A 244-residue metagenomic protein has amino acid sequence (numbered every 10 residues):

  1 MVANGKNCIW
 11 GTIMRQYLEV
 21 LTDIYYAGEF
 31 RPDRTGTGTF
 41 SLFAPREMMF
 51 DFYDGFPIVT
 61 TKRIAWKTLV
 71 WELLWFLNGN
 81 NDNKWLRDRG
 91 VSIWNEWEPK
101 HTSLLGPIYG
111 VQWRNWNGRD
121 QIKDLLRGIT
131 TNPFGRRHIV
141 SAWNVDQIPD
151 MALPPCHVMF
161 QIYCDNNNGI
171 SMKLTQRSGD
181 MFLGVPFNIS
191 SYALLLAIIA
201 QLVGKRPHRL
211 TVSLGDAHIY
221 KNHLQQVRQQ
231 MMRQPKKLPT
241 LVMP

Functional and structural regions predicted by a protein language model:
V2-A3: Acidic, Ala/Val/Gly-enriched low-complexity intrinsically disordered segments
K6-P244: Terminal, non-catalytic protein-protein interaction segments that mediate quaternary/complex assembly
